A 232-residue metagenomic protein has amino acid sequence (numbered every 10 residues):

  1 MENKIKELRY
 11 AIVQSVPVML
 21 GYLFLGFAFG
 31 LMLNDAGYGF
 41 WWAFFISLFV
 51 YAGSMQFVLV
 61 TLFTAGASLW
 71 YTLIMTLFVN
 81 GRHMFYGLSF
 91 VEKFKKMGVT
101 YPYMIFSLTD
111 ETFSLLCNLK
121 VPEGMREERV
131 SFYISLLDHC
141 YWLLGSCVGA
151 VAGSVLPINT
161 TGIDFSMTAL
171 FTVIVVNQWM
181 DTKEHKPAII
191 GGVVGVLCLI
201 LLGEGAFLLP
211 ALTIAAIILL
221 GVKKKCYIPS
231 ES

Functional and structural regions predicted by a protein language model:
M1-Y10: Short, Lys/Arg-rich, polar N-terminal cytosolic tail immediately upstream of the first transmembrane signal-anchor
N3, L73-D164: Helix-loop-helix junctions within the multi-pass membrane cores of secondary transporters/permeases
Y10-I105, N118-L119, Y141, F207: Pore-lining transmembrane helices
Y51-S54, F78-M84, L170-V176, G195-L197 (+1 more regions): Alpha-helical transmembrane segments and their membrane-interface exit regions
M55-L62, F85-F90, V176-D181, L199-L208 (+1 more regions): Juxtamembrane membrane-interface segments at transmembrane alpha-helix termini
F63-A67, E92-V99, L119-M125, T182-I189 (+2 more regions): A cytosolic-side transmembrane-helix exit/cap motif
E128-T213: Membrane-embedded alpha-helical modules
